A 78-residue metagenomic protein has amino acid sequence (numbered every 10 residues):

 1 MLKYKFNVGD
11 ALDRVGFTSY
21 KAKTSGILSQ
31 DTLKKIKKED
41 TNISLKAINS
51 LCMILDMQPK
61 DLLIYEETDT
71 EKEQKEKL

Functional and structural regions predicted by a protein language model:
M1-Y20: A short, Lys/Arg-rich alpha-helix, primarily the initiator
N7, T18, S44-A47, Q58: Residues that mark the N-terminal boundary/hinge immediately upstream of a DNA-recognition element
L12, K23, C52: The alpha-helix within a helix-turn-helix
V15-K35: Short alpha-helical DNA-recognition segment
D40-M53: Short, basic-rich loop-to-helix N-cap that marks the start of a DNA-contacting helix
L55-D61: Intrinsically disordered, low-complexity basic tails/linkers immediately adjacent to helix-turn-helix/homeobox/MYB/SANT
L63-L78: Short, charged recognition helix plus adjacent turn of helix-turn-helix-like nucleic-acid-binding domains
